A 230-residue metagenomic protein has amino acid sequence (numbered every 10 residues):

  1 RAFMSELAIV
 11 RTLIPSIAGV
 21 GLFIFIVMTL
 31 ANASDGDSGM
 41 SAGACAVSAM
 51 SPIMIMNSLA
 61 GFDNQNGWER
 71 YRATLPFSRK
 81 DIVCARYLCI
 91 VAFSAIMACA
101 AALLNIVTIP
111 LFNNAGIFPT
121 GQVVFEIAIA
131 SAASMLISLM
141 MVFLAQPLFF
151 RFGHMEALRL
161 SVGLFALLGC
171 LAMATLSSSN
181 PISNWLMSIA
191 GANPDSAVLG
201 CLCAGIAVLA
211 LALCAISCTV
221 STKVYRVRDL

Functional and structural regions predicted by a protein language model:
R1-E69, C84-L230: Hydrophobic alpha-helical transmembrane segments of membrane proteins
A73-R79: Short helix-to-coil transition segments within interhelical loops that connect adjacent transmembrane helices
